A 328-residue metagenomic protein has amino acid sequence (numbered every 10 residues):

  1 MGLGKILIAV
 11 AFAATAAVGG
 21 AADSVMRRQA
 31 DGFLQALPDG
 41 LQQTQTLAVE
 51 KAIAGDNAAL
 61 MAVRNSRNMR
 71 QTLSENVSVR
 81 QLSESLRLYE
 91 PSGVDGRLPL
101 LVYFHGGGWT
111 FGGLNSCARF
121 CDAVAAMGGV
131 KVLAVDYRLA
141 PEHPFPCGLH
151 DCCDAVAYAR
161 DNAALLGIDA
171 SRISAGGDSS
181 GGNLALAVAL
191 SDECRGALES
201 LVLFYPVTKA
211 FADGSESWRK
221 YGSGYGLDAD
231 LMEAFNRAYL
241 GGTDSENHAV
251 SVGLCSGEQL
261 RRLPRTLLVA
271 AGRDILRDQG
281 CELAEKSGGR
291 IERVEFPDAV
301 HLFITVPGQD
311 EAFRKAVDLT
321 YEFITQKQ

Functional and structural regions predicted by a protein language model:
G2-P91, S245, Q328: A glycine/proline-hinged amphipathic helix-loop "lid/cap" segment that gates access to hydrophobic ligand pockets
R97-G106: Short beta-strand element of the alpha/beta-hydrolase
N115-L133: Short amphipathic alpha-helix adjacent to the substrate-entry channel of hydrolases
H143-A163: Alpha/beta-hydrolase active-site loop
R160-S174: Gly/Ser-rich "nucleophile elbow"/oxyanion-hole loop immediately N-terminal to the catalytic nucleophile in hydrolases
L190-T243: Hydrolase active-site cap/lid region
L268-A270: Short beta-strand/loop motif that positions the catalytic acidic residue of the alpha/beta-hydrolase fold
P307-Q328: Catalytic active-site module of serine/aspartate enzymes centered on a nucleophile-bearing elbow/loop
